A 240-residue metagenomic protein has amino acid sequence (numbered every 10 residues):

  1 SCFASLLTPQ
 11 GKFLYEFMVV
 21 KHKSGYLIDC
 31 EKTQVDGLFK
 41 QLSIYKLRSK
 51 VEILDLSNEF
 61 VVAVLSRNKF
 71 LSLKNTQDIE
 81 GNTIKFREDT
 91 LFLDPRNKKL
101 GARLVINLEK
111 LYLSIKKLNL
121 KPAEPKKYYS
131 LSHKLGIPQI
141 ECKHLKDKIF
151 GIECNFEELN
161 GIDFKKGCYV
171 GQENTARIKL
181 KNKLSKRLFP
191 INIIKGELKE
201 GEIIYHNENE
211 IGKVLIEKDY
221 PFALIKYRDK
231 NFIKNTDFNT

Functional and structural regions predicted by a protein language model:
S1, Q77-I84, E197-E202, N235-T236: Glycine-centered loop/turn motifs
S1-E16, V20-K23: Acidic, proline/glycine-enriched N-terminal capping motif
Q10, K21-K23, K46, L184 (+1 more regions): A generic beta-sheet turn/junction motif
F13, I152-I162, Q172, A176-T240: Glycine-rich, small/acidic residue-mixed loop/short-helix segments
M18, D29, V105, G167 (+3 more regions): Residue-level recognition of well-ordered beta-strand positions that form the cores of beta-sheet-rich folds across
M18-L135, Y205-H206: Acidic, low-complexity central loop/insert segments
L100-L188: Anionic-ligand-binding alpha/beta catalytic cores of soluble enzymes and soluble regulatory domains that recognize
